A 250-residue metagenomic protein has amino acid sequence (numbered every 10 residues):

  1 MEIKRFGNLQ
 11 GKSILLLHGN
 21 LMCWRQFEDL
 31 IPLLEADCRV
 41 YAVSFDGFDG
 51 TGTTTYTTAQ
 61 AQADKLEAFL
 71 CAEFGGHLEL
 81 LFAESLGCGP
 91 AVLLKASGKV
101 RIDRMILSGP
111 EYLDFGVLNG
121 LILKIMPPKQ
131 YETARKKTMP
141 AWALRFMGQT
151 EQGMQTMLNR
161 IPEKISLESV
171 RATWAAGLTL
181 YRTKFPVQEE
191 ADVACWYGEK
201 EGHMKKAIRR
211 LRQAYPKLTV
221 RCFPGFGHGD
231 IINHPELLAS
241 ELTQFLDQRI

Functional and structural regions predicted by a protein language model:
M1-I14, E35-C38, A72-F74, R160-K164 (+1 more regions): Alpha/beta-hydrolase fold catalytic core
K4-G52: Conserved HGGG/HGGXW glycine-rich cap/lid loop of the alpha/beta-hydrolase fold
Y41-L80, S240: Active-site loop/oxyanion-hole signature of alpha/beta-hydrolase fold enzymes
F82-G87, A91: Gly/Ala-rich beta-loop-alpha elbow adjacent to hydrolase catalytic centers
A96, I102-T133: Flexible "cap/lid" loop of the alpha/beta hydrolase fold
V117, T133-V187: Conserved alpha/beta-hydrolase catalytic His-Asp/Glu region
A175-Q213, C222: Conserved serine/cysteine hydrolase catalytic core
F226-L237: Catalytic histidine-centered segment of alpha/beta-hydrolase-like enzymes
